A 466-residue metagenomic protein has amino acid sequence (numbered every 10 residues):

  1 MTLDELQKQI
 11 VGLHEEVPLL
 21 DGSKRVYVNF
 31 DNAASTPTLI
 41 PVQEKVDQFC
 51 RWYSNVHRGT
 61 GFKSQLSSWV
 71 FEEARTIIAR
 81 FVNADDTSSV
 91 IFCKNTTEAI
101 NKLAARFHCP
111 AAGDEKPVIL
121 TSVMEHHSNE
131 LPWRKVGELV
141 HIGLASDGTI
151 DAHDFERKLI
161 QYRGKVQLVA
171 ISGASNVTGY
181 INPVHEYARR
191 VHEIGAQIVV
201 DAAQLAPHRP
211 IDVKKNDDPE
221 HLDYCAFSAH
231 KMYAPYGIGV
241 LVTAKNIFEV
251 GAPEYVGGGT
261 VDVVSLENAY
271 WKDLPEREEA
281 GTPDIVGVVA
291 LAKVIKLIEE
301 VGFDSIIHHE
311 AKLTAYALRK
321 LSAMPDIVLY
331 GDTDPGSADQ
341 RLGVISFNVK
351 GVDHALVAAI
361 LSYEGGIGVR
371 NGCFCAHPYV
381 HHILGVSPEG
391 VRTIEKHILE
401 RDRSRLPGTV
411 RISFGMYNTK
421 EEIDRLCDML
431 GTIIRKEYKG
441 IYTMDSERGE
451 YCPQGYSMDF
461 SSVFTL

Functional and structural regions predicted by a protein language model:
M1-L466: Pyridoxal 5′-phosphate
